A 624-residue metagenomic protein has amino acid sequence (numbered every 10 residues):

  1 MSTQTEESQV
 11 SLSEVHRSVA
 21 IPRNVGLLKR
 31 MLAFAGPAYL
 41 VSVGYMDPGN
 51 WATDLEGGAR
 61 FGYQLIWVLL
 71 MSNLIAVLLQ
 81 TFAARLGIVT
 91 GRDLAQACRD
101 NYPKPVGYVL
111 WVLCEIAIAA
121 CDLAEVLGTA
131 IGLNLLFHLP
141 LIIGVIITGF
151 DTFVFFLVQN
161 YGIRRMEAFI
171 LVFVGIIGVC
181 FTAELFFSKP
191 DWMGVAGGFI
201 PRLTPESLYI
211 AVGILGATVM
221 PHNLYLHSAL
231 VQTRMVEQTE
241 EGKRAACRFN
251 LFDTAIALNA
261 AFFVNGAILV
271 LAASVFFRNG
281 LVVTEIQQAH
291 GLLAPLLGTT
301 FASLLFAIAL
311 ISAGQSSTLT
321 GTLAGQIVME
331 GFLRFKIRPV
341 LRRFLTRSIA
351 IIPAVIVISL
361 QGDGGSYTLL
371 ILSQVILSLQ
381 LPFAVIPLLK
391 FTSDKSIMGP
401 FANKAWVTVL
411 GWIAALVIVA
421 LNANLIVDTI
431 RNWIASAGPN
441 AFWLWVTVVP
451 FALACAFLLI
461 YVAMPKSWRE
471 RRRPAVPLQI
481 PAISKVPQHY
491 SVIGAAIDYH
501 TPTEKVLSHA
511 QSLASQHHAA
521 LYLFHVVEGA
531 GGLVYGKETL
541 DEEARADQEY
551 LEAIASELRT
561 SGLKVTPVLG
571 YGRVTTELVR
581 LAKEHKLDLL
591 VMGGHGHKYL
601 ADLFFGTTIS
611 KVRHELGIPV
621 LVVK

Functional and structural regions predicted by a protein language model:
V41, V68-N101, L110-I116, S316: Juxtamembrane transmembrane-helix boundary signature
V77-V89, V231-E241, N259-Q288: Extracellular/periplasmic helix-exit of transmembrane alpha-helices
K104-G107, I142-V145, I256, S303 (+3 more regions): Loop-to-transmembrane helix boundary motifs in multi-pass membrane proteins
T152, F173-I200, L208-A229, L388-S396 (+2 more regions): Hydrophobic alpha-helical segments and their helix-loop junctions in multi-pass secondary transporters
F169, V340-L345, L369-I426, I430: C-terminal membrane-solvent junction of multi-pass transporters and transport-like membrane proteins
A475-S484, R559-L590: Structural beta-alpha unit
I483-K537, D541: Small/aliphatic-rich secondary-structure junction motif
M592-E615: Glycine-rich, Arg-bearing micro-motifs that act as flexible, cationic patches
